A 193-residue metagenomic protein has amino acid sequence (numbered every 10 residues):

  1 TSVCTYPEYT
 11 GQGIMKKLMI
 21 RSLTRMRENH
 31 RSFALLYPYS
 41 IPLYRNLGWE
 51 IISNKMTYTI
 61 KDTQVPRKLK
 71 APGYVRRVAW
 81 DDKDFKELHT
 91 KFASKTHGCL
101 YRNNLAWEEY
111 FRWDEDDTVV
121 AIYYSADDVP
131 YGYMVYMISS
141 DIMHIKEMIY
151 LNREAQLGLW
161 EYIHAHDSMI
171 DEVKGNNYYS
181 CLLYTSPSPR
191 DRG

Functional and structural regions predicted by a protein language model:
T1, V65-L105, S139-K146: Short amphipathic alpha-helix that is part of the acyltransferase structural core
V3-T10, I145-R153: A short, internal acetyl-CoA/4′-phosphopantetheine-binding micro-motif in the GNAT/acyltransferase core
Y9-R21, E154-G158: Conserved acetyl-CoA pyrophosphate-binding loop and the N-cap/start of the following alpha-helix in GNAT-like
M26-Y37, S168-N177: Conserved GNAT acetyl-CoA-binding A-motif
Y37, E50-R67: Conserved catalytic-core motifs of GNAT/GCN5-like acyltransferases
H97-V120: Active-site rim helix/loop that mediates acceptor-substrate recognition in acyltransferases
T118-G132: Conserved beta-hairpin
Y184-G193: Conserved small/polar residues in nucleotide/adenosyl-binding loops
